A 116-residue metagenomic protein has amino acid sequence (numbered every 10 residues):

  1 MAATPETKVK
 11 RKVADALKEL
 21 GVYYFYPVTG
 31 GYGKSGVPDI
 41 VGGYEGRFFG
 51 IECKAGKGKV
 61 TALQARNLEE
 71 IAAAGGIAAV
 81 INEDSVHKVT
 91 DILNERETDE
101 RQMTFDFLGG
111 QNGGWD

Functional and structural regions predicted by a protein language model:
M1-D116: Catalytic phosphate/metal-binding cores of nucleic-acid and nucleotide-processing enzymes, i.e., regions that mediate
